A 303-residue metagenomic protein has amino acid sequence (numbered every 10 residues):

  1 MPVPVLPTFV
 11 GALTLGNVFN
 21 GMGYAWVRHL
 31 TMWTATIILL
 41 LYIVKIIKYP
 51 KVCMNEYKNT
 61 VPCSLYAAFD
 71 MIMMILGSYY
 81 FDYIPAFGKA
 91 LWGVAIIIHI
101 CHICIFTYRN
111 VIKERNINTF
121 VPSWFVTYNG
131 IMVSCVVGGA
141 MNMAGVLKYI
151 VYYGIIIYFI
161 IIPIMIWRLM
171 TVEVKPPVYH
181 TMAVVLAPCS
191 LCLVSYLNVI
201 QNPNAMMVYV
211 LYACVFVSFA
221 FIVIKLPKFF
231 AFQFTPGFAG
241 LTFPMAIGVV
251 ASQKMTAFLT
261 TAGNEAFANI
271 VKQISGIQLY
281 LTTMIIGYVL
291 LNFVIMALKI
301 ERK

Functional and structural regions predicted by a protein language model:
M1-I43: N-terminal signal-anchor module of multipass membrane proteins
M1-T14, P50-I75, W92, Y108-V136 (+6 more regions): Juxtamembrane helix-loop boundaries in multi-pass membrane proteins
N17-W26, S78-A90, V136-K148, Y196-M207 (+1 more regions): Helix-coil boundary and interhelical linker segments in multi-pass alpha-helical membrane proteins
W26-L40, P85-I100, G145-F159, M206-V217 (+1 more regions): Structural signature of hydrophobic alpha-helical transmembrane segments
T34-L40, I166, T171, Y196-P236 (+4 more regions): Membrane-embedded alpha-helices and immediately adjacent juxtamembrane helical segments in alpha-helical membrane
I37-V52, I96-I112, M132-V136, I155-L169 (+2 more regions): Hydrophobic, membrane-facing alpha-helical anchors
G88, F159, E265-G287: Structural signal for the N-terminal portions of transmembrane helices and their immediately preceding loop/interface
Y153-L211: Aromatic-anchored, glycine/proline-accented short structural segments that stabilize local strand-turns or short
